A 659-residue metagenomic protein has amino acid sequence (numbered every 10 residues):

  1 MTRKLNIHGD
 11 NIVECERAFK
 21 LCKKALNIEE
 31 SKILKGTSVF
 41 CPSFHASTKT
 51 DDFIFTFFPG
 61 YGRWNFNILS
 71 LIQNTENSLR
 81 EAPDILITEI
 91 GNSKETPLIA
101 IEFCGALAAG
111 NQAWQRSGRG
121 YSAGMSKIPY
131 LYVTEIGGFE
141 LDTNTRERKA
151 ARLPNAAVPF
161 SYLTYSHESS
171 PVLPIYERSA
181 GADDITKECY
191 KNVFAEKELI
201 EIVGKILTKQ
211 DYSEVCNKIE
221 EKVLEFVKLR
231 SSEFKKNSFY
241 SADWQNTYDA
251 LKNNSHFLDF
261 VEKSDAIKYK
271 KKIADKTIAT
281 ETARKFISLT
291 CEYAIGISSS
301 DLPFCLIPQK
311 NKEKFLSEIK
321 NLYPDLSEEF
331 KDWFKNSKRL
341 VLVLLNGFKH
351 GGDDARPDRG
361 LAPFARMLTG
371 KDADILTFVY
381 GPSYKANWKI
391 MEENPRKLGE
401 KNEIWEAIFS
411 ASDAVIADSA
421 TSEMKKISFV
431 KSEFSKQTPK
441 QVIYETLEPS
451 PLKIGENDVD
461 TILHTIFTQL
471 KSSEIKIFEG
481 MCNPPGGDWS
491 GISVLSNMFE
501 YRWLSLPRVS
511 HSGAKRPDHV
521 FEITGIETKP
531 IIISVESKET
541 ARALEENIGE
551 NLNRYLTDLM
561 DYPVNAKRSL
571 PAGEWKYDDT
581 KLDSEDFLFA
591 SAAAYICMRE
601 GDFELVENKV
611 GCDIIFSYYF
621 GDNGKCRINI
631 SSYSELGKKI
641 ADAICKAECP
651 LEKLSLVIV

Functional and structural regions predicted by a protein language model:
M1-K49, E95-P97, I531: Long, acidic/serine-threonine-rich intrinsically disordered regions with weak helical/coil propensity that act as
R3-F19, Q437-W503, S512: Nuclease catalytic cores
E14-C15, E76-A82, A108-A113, L452-L463 (+2 more regions): Phosphate/oxyanion-binding active-site loops and adjacent basic polyanion-contact surfaces
K23-N65, V158-K197: Low-complexity, serine/threonine/proline-enriched polar segments
L34-S93, C305-K310, K314-Y323, N346-G347 (+2 more regions): Active-site metal-binding core of divalent-cation-utilizing nuclease and nuclease-like domains
A100-G105: Transmembrane beta-strand segments that form the barrel wall of outer-membrane beta-barrel proteins
A106-P154, M367, I375-V379, A514-P517 (+1 more regions): Catalytic cores of nucleic-acid endonucleases
L107, N155-I454, H511, K576-V659: Non-catalytic C-terminal interaction segments of nucleic acid-processing enzymes
